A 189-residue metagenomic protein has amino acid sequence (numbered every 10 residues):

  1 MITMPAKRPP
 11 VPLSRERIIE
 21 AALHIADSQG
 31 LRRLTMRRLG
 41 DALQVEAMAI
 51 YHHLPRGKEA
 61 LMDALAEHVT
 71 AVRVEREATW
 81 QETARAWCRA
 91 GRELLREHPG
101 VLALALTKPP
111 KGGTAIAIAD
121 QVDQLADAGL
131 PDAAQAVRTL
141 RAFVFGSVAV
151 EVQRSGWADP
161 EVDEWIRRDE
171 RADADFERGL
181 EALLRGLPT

Functional and structural regions predicted by a protein language model:
M1-E16, L23, P188-T189: Actinobacteria-biased recognition of intrinsically disordered, low-complexity terminal regions
M1-P5, A128, Q153-T189: C-terminal peripheral helix-coil segments that are non-catalytic and often amphipathic
R17, A21-A60: Helix-turn-helix
R17, A86, A117, Q135-A142 (+2 more regions): Amphipathic alpha-helical interaction segments
R17-H24, S28-Q29, A60-E82, A86-A90 (+2 more regions): Alpha-helical structural segments
H53-L54, A64, A136: Residues in the recognition helix of alpha-helical DNA-binding motifs
V74-T114, V137-L140: Hydrophobic alpha-helical connector segments
L106-T139, A149-V150, A174: Amphipathic alpha-helical packing segments from all-alpha helical-bundle domains
